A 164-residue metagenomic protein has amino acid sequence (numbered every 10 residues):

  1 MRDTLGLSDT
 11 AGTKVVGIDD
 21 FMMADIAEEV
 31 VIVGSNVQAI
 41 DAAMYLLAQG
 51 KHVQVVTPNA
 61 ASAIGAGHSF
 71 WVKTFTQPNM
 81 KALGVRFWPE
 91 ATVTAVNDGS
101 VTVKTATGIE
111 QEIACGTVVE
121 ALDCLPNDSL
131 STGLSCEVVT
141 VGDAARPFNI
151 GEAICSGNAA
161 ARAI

Functional and structural regions predicted by a protein language model:
M1-I64, T105-T117, A121-I164: Rossmann-like dinucleotide/flavin-binding elements
M1-L5, P89-S100: A conserved short coil-to-beta-strand element within the FAD-binding core of flavoproteins
L5, T76-V85: Helical element adjacent to the flavin cofactor pocket in flavoenzyme catalytic cores
A61-Q77: Conserved N-terminal glycine-rich FAD pyrophosphate-binding loop of Rossmann-like flavoproteins
W71-V72, N79, A161-I164: Adenosine-phosphate binding glycine-rich loop
K81, W88, T102-K104: A general beta-strand register signal
V85-R86, R162: Generic secondary-structure signature for well-ordered alpha-helical cores
R86, T94, Q111-I113: Residues that recognize and position ribonucleotide moieties
